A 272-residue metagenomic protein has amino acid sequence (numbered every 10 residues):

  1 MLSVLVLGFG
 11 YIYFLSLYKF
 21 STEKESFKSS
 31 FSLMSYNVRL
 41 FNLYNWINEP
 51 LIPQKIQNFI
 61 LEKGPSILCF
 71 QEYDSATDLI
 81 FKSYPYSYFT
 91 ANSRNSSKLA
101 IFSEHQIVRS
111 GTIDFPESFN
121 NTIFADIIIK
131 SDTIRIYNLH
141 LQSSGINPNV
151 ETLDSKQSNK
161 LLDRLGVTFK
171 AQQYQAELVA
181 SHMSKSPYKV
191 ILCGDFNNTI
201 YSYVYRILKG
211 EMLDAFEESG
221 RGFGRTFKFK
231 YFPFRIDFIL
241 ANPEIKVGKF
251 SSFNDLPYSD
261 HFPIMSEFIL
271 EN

Functional and structural regions predicted by a protein language model:
M1-L5, T112, S181-V190, F196-N272: Metal-dependent phosphoester-hydrolase catalytic domains
L7-F27, Q54-N58, S66-N147, I239 (+1 more regions): Structured beta-strand-rich core segments of catalytic domains in phosphoester-bond hydrolases
Y11-E49: Mobile, glycine- and charge-enriched loop segments and immediately flanking short secondary-structure elements within
S32-V38, I52-D78, R135-L139, L165 (+4 more regions): Active-site beta-strand/loop signature of hydrolases that rely on acidic residues for catalysis
V38-L51, G145-F169: Acidic/histidine-rich helix-loop elements that form or flank divalent-metal/phosphate-binding sites at the catalytic
L40-Y44, D74-D78, R94-S96, F119 (+4 more regions): Active-site environment of divalent metal-dependent phosphoester hydrolases
Y44-P50, I113-D114, F227-K230: Short, solvent-exposed loop/turn segments at secondary-structure boundaries
L51-I52, Y84-S87, L153, L208-E211: Glycine-rich, phosphate-binding/catalytic loops in enzymes
